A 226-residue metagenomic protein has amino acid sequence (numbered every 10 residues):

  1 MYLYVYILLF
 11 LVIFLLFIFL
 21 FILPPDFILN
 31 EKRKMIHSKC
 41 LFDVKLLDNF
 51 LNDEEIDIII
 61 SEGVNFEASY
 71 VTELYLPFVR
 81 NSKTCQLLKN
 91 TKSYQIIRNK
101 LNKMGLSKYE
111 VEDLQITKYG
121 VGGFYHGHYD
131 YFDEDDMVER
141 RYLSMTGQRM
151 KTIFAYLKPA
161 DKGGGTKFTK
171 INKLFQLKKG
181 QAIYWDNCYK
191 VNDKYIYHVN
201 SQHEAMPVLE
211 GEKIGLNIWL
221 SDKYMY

Functional and structural regions predicted by a protein language model:
Y2-Y184, C188-Y226: Fe(II)/2-oxoglutarate oxygenase catalytic core
